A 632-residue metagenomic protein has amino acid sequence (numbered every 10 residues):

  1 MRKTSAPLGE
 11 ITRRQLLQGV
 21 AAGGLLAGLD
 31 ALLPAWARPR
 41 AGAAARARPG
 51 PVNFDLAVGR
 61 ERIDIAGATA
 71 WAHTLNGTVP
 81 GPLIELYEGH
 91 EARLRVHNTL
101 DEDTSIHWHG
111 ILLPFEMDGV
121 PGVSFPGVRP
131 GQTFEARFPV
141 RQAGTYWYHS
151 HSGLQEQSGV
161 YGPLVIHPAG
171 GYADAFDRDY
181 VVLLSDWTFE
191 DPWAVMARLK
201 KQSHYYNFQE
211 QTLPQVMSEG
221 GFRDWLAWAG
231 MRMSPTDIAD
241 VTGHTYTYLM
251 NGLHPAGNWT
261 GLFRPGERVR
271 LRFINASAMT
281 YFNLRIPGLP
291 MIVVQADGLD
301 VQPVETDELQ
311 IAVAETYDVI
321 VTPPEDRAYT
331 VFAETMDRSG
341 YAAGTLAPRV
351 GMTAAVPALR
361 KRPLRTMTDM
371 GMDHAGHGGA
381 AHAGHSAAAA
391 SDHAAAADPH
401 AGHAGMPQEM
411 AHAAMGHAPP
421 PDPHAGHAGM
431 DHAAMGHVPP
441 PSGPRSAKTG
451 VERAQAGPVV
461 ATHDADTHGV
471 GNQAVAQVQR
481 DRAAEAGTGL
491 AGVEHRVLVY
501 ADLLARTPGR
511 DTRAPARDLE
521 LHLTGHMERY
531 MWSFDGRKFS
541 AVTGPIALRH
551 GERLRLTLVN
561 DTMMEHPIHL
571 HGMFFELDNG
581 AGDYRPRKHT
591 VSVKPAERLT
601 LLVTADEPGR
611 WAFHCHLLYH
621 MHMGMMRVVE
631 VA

Functional and structural regions predicted by a protein language model:
R2-I11, Q18-V313, V319-I320, E325 (+4 more regions): Histidine-centered copper-binding motifs that mark active-site loops of extracellular/periplasmic copper enzymes
P39-G50, V451, A456, V460-D464 (+4 more regions): N-terminal pre-domain segments of enzymes
A57-G59, M217-M231, D502-T524: Predominantly extracellular/luminal regions of secreted and cell-surface proteins, especially disulfide-bonded
I65-G67, G110, E116-F125, I292-D307 (+9 more regions): Active-site pocket scaffolds in enzymes
G81-P82, G257-T260, R270-R272, T280-Y281 (+8 more regions): Generic recognition of flexible, low-complexity loop/linker segments
R272-A276, Y281-P287, V319-P324, T330-M336 (+5 more regions): A structural feature that tracks compact, well-ordered secondary-structure segments with a strong bias toward
Q310-V313, L359, S442-A456, V460-A461 (+1 more regions): Membrane-interface segments at transmembrane helix junctions and kinks in multi-pass inner-membrane proteins
A486-T512: Non-catalytic linker/capping segments at the edges of enzyme domains
